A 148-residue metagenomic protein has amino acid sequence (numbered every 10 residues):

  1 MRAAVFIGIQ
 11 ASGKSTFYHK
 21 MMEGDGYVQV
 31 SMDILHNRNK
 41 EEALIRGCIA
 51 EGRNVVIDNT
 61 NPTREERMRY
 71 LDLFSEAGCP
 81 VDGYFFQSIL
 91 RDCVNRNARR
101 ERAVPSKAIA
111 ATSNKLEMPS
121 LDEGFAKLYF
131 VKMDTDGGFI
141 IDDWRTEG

Functional and structural regions predicted by a protein language model:
M1-I7, S12, G24, V28 (+1 more regions): Conserved GTP-binding G-domain of TRAFAC-class P-loop NTPases and closely related GTPase folds
A4, S12-M68: Conserved substrate/cofactor phosphate-moiety recognition/catalytic segment in nucleotide-dependent phosphotransferases
M21, C48, L73-A77, P119: Hydrophobic helix-cap positions at the C-terminus of alpha-helices in RecA-like/P-loop ATPase nucleotide-binding cores
G26, E51-R53, A77-D82, E123-K127: Short glycine-/polar-rich loops that comprise or flank the Walker A/P-loop and associated switch/sensor motifs
R46-I49, S75, R99-A103: Short, hinge-like loop/turn segments at secondary-structure boundaries
R64-D82: Amphipathic helical hotspot of TIR/SEFIR-family domains
A77-R96: Conserved phosphate-donor/acceptor-positioning beta-strand/loop module used by diverse small-molecule
